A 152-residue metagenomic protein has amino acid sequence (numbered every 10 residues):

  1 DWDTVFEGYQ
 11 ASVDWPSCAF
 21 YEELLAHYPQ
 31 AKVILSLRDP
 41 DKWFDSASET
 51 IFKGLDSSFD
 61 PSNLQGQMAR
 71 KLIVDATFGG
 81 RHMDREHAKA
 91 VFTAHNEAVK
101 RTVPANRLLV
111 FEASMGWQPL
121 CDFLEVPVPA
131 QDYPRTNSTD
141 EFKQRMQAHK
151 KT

Functional and structural regions predicted by a protein language model:
D1, E49-T50, R145: Short low-complexity, flexible loop/linker segments enriched in glycine and/or proline with clustered acidic
D1-L24, Y28: Conserved nucleotide-sensing/catalytic segment adjacent to the nucleotide-binding pocket in NTP-handling enzymes
D1-T4, K42, M68, L72 (+4 more regions): Exposed alpha-helical structural elements
W15, E86-T93: Conserved phosphate-coordination/catalytic loops
E22-H87, V126: PAPS-dependent sulfotransferase catalytic domain
I34-F44, A94-T152: The conserved 3'-phosphoadenosine-5'-phosphosulfate
H82-K89, A105-V110: Active-site rim elements
